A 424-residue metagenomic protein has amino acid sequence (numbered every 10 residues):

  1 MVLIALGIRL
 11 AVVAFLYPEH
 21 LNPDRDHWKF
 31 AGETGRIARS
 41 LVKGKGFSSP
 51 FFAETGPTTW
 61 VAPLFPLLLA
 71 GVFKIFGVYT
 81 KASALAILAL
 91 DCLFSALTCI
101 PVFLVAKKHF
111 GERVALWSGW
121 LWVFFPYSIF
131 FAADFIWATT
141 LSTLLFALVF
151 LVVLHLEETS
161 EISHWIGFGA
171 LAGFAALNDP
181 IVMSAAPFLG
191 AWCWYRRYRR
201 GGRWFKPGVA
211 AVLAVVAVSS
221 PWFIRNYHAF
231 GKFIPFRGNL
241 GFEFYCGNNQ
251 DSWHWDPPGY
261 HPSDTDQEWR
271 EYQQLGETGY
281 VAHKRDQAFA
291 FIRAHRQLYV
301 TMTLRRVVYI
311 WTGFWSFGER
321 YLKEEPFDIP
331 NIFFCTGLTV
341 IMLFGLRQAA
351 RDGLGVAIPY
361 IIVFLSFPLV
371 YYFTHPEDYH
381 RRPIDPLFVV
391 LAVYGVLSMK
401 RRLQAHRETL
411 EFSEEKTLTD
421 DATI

Functional and structural regions predicted by a protein language model:
A5-I8, A115-P126, L144, L151 (+2 more regions): Short helix- or helix-capping micro-motifs that position conserved polar/aromatic residues at function-defining sites
L10-P23, K29-P57, L64, G71 (+2 more regions): Extracytosolic helix-loop segments that constitute the early lumenal/periplasmic catalytic or substrate-binding loops
T59, P63-L67, G77-I100, G119 (+2 more regions): Loop-to-helix entry region of an early transmembrane alpha helix in multi-pass inner-membrane enzymes
K81, A86, L93, F291-Y360: Membrane-interface anchor segments at the N-terminal boundary of transmembrane helices in multi-pass membrane enzymes
A86-F110, A147-V152, V340-F344: Transmembrane-helix motifs of polytopic, lipid-linked glycan transferases
H109-R113, L141, V149-G167, A175 (+2 more regions): Membrane-interface transmembrane helices that cradle and orient dolichyl/undecaprenyl
H155, A185-V216, F223, V396 (+1 more regions): Perimembrane helix-loop-helix junctions
Y227, F233-Y309: Membrane-proximal stem/loop segments at transmembrane-domain junctions that anchor or position
